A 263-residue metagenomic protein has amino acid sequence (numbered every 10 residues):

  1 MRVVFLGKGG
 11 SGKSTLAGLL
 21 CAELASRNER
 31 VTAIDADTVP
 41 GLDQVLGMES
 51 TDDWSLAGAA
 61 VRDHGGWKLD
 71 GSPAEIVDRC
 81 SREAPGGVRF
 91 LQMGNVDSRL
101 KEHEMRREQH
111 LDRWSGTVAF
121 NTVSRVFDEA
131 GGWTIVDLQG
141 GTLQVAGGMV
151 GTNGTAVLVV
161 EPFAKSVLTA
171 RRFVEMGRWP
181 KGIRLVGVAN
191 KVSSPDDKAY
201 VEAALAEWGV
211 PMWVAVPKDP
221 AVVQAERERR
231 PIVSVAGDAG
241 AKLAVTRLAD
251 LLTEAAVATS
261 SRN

Functional and structural regions predicted by a protein language model:
V3-G71, A130-W133: Walker A/P-loop NTP-binding active-site region of P-loop NTPases, recognizing the glycine-rich GxxxxGKT/S
A33, V88-F90, M212-A215: Conserved beta-strand scaffold positions in the cores of enzyme catalytic domains, especially in NTP/NDP-utilizing
A36-V39, K191-P195, D219: Residues in the short beta-alpha loop(s) of Rossmann-like NAD(P)-binding domains
T38-S124, R227: P-loop/Walker-type NTP enzyme "switch/lid" segment
M48-D52, M176-G177, A203-E207, P231-V233: Short, hinge-like loop/turn segments at secondary-structure boundaries
T117-A215, Q224: Conserved catalytic-core segment of NTP-binding enzymes
E228-G240: C-terminal boundary of histidine-terminating zinc-finger modules
A244-T259: C-terminal alpha-helix
